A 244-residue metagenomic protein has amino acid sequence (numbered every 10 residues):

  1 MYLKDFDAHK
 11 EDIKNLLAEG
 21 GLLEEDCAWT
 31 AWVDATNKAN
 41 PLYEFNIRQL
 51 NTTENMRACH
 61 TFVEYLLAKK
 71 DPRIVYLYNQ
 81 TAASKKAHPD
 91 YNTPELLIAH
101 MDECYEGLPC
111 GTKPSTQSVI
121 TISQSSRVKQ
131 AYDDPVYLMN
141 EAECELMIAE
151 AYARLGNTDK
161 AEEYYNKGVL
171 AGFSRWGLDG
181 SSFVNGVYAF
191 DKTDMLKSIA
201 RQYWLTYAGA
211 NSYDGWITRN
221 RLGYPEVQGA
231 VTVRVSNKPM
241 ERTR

Functional and structural regions predicted by a protein language model:
M1-E54, P72-I74, Q80, H88-R244: Acidic/polar-rich alpha-helix caps and helix-coil junctions
F62, K70-D71: Internal low-complexity, small-residue/proline-rich segments
L66: Non-catalytic, low-structured ubiquitin/UBL-interacting segments
